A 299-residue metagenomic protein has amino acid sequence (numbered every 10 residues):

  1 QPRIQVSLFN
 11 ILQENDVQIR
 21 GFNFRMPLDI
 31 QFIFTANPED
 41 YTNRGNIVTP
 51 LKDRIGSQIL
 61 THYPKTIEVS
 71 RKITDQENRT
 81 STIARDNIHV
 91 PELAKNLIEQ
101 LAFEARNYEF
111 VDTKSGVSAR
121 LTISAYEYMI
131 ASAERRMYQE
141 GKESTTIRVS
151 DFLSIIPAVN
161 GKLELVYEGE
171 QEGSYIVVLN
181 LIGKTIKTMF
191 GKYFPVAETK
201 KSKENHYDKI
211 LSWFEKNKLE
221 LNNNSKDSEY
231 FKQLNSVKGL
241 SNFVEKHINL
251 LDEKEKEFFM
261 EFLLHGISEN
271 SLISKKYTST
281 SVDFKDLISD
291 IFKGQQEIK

Functional and structural regions predicted by a protein language model:
Q1-Q5, L28, N43-I47, L51 (+8 more regions): Helical mechanochemical/support elements of P-loop NTPase systems and associated helical scaffolds
Q1-R85, A131-Q139: Canonical AAA+ ATPase core
N10, N15, N23, N37 (+14 more regions): Detector for Asparagine
D16, D29, D40, D53 (+9 more regions): Acidic-enriched, low-complexity/disordered segments with a strong bias for Aspartate over Glutamate
D16, L28, F32, A36 (+4 more regions): Generic alpha-helix detector with strongest preference for long hydrophobic helices that associate with membranes
T35, T42, T49, T61 (+9 more regions): Residue-identity detector for threonine
S70-T146: Conserved AAA+ ATPase small/helical "lid" subdomain
E134-K299: C-terminal engagement/docking regions of AAA+ P-loop ATPases
